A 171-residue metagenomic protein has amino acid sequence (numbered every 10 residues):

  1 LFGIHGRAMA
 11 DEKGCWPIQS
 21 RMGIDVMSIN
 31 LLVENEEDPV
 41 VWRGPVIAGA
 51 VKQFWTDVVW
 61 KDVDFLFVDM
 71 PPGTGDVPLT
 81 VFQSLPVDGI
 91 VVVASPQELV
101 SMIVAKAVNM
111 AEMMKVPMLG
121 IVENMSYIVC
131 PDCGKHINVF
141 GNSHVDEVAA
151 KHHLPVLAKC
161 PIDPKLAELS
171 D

Functional and structural regions predicted by a protein language model:
L1-V33, A48: Phosphate-binding loop that captures ATP/GTP phosphates
G3, K52, T56-W60, M113-V116 (+1 more regions): Generic secondary-structure signature for well-ordered alpha-helical cores
A8-M9, W16-R21, V58-K61, Q83-L85 (+2 more regions): Solvent-exposed alpha-helices and their adjacent loops that cap or buttress functional pockets in soluble metabolic
L32-V81: Phosphate-binding/switch loop-helix module in NTP-utilizing enzymes
V33-E37, C133, D171: Short hinge/gating elements
D64-F65, P71-L169: Conserved catalytic-core segment of NTP-binding enzymes
